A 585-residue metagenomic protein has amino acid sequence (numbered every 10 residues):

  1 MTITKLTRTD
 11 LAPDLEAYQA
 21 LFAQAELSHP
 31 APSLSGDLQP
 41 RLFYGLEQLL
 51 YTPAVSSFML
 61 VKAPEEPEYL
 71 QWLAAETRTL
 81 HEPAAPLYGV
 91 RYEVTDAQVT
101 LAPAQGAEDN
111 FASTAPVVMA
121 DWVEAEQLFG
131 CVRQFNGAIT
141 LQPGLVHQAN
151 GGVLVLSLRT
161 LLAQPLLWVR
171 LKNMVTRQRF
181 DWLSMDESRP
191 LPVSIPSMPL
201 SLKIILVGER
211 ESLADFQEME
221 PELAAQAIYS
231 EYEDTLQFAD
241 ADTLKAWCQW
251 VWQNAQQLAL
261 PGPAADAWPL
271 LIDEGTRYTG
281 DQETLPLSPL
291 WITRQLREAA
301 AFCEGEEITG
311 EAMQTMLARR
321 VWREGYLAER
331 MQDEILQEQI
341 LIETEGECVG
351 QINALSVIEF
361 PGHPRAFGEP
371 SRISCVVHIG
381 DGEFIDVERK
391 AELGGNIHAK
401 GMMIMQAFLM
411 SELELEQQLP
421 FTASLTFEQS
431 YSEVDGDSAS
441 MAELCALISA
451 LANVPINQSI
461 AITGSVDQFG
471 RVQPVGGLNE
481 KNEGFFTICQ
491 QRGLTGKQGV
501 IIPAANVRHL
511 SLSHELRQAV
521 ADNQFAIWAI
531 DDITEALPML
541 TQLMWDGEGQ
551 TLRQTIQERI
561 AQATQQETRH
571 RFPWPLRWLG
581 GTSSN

Functional and structural regions predicted by a protein language model:
M1-I3, D10-Q24, F43-L49, I139 (+8 more regions): Peripheral, non-AAA+ core regions of ATP-driven protein-machinery
M1-Q217, S230-A239, Q249-E311, M316-S371 (+2 more regions): Conserved ASCE/P-loop NTPase catalytic core
Q98-D109, K245-W247, L537-E548: Short, surface-exposed amphipathic charged segments that create phosphate/polyanion-binding patches used for binding
L200, A225, A521-F525: A short helix-to-beta-strand connector/capping loop
R210, A227-L236, S430, V466-R471: Conserved P-loop NTPase motor cores
S212-Q226, S513-A519: Short regulatory helix/loop adjacent to the ATP-binding pocket of P-loop NTPases
